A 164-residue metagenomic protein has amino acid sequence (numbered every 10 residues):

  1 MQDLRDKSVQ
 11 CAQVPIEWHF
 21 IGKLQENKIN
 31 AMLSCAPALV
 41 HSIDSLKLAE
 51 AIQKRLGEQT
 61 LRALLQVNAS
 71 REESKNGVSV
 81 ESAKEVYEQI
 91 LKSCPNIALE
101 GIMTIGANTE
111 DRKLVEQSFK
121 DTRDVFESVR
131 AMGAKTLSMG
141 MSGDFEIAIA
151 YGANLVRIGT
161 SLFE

Functional and structural regions predicted by a protein language model:
M1-G143, Y151: Conserved alpha/beta-domain cores
S8-C11, E146-E164: C-terminal helical cap(s) of enzyme catalytic domains, especially alpha/beta-barrels
